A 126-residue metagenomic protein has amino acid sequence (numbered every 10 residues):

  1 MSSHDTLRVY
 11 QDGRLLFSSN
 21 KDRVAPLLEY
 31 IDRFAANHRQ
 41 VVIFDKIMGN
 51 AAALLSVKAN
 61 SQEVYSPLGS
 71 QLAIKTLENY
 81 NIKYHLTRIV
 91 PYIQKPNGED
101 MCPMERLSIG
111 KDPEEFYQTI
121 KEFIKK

Functional and structural regions predicted by a protein language model:
M1-P67, I89-P103, L107: Conserved mixed alpha/beta catalytic, RNA-binding, or beta-rich assembly cores of soluble enzyme, regulatory
A59-Q62, I74-K126: C-terminal binding/interaction regions
L68-L72: Short, polar loop motifs at secondary-structure junctions
